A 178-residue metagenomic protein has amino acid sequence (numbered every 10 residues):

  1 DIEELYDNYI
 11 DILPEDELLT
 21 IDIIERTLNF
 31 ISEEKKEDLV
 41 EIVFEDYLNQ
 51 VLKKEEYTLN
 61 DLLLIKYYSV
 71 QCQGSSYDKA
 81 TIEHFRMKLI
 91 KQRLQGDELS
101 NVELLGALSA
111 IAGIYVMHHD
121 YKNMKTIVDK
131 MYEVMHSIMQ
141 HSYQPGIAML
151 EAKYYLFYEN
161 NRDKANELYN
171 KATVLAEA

Functional and structural regions predicted by a protein language model:
D1-L39: Flexible inter-repeat linkers and adjacent short helices within tandem amphipathic alpha-helical repeat scaffolds
I2-Y9, K35-L52, Y77-Q95, Y121-V134 (+1 more regions): Alpha-helical repeat scaffolds
L13-E15, E55-Y57, L99, M139-Q140 (+2 more regions): Structural signature of alpha-solenoid helical repeat scaffolds
T20-D22, L62-K66, G106, G146: Residue register of alpha-helical TPR repeats
I23-T27, Y68-S69, I111, E151-K153: Structural register within alpha-helical repeat arrays
N29-I31, Q73, Y115, A148 (+1 more regions): Residue at a conserved register position within TPR or TPR-like alpha-solenoid repeats
L108-I111, I127, A148-E151, L168: TPR/Sel1-like alpha-solenoid repeat signature
M139, G146, K153-Y154: Alpha-helical protein-protein interaction scaffolds
